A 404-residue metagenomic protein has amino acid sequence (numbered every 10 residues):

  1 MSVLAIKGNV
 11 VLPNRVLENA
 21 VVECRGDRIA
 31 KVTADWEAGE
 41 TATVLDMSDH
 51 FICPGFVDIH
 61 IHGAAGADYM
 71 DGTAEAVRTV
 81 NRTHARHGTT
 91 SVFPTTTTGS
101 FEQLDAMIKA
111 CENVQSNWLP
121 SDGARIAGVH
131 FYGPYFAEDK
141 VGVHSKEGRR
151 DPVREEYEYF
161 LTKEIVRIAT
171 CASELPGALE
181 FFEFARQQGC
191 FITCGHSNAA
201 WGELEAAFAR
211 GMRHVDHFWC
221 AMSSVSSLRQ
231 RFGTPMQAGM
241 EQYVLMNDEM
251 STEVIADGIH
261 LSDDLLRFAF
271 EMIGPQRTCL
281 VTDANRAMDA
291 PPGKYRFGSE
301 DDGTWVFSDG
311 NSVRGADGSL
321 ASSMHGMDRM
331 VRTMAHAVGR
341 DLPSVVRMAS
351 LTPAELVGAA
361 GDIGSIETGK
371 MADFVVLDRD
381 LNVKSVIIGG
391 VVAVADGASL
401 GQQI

Functional and structural regions predicted by a protein language model:
M1-L4, V10-C53: Histidine-rich, glycine-flanked metal-binding segment
V3-A5, A38-R78, R82: Replace "His-x-His-based motif
G8, E355, S365-I404: C-terminal cap of metal-dependent C-N hydrolases
G8, V22, D27, D49 (+12 more regions): Divalent metal-coordination and catalytic microenvironments
H62, R78-M107, G123-A137, K163-E174 (+4 more regions): Divalent metal-dependent hydrolysis catalytic cores, especially in the metallo-beta-lactamase
R82-F93, E138-K163, F208-E249, P291-M324: Active-site gating loops and adjacent loop-to-helix segments of metal-dependent hydrolytic enzymes
L161-A290: Active-site core of metal-dependent hydrolases
S226, P235-V254, F270-T282, A287-L377: His/Asp/Glu-enriched, well-ordered alpha-helical/loop segment that forms or immediately abuts the divalent-metal
